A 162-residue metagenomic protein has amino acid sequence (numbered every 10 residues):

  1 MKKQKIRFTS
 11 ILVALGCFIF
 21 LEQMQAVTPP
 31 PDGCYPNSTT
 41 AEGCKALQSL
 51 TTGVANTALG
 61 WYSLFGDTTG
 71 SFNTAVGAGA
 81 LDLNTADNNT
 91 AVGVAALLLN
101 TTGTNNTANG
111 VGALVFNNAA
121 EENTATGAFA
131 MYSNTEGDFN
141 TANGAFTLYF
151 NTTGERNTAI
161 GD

Functional and structural regions predicted by a protein language model:
M1-D162: Glycine- and small/polar-enriched repetitive beta-structure motifs of secreted/surface proteins
